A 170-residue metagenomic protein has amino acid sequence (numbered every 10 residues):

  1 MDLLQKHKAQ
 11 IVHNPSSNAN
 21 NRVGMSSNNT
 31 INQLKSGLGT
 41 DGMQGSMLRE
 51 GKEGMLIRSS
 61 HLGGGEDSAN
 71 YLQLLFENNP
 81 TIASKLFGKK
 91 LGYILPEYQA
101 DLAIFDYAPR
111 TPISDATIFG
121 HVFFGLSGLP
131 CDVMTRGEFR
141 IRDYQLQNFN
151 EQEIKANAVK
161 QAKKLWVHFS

Functional and structural regions predicted by a protein language model:
M1, V23-M25, L48, A116 (+1 more regions): Conserved strand-to-helix beginnings and helix N-cap segments that scaffold or border functional pockets
M1-Q10, N20-K35: Histidine/acidic residue-rich metal-binding segments in metalloenzymes
L4-V12, K163-H168: Short, electropositive alpha-helical surface patch
V12-H13, I104: Conserved beta-strand positions in the central sheet of alpha/beta enzyme cores
P15-N20, T40-Q44: Short, acidic/turn-prone active-site loops that include or flank metal/cofactor- and phosphate-binding residues
N21-R22, G45, P112-I113: Loop/helix-junction capping segments adjacent to catalytic residues or to phosphate/diphosphate-binding pockets
S27-P109, F124: His/Asp/Glu-enriched, well-ordered alpha-helical/loop segment that forms or immediately abuts the divalent-metal
L75-S170: Active-site microenvironment of metallo-dependent hydrolases
